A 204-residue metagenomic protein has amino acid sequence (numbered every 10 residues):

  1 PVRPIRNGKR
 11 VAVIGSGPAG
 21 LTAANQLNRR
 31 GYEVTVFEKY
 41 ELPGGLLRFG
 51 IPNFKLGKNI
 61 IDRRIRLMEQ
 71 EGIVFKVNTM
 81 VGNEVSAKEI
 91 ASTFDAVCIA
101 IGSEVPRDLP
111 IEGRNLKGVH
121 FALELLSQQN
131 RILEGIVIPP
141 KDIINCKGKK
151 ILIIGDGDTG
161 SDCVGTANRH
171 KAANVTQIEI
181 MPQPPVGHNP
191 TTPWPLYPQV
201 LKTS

Functional and structural regions predicted by a protein language model:
P1-S204: Residues forming the flavin
